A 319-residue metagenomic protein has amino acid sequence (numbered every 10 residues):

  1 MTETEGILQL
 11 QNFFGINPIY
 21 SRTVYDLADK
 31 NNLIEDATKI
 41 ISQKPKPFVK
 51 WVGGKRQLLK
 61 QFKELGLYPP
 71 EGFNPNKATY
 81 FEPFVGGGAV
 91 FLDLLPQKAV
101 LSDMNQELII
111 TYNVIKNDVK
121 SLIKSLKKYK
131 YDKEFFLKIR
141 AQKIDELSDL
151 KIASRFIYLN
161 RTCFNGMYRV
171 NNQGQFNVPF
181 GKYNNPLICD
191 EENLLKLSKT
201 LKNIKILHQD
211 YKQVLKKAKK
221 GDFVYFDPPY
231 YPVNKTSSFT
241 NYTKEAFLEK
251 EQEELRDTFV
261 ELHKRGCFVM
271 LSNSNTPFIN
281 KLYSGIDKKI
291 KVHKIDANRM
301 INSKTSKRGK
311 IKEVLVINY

Functional and structural regions predicted by a protein language model:
T2-A37: Basic helix-extension-helix modules of the SAP/HeH family
N12, E35-L65, F73-N76, K116-T240 (+2 more regions): SAM-dependent nucleic-acid methyltransferase catalytic core
N76-Y131: Conserved S-adenosyl-L-methionine
P83, S102-D103, L207-Q209, F226 (+1 more regions): Short His-Asn-centered micro-motif
V85, Q106, Q213, Y230 (+1 more regions): Short, glycine/acidic-enriched loop or turn micro-motifs at the edges of active sites
N105-L108, Y231, I295-N302: Short, acidic/turn-prone active-site loops that include or flank metal/cofactor- and phosphate-binding residues
L248-Y319: Long, positively charged, glycine-interspersed low-complexity recognition regions
